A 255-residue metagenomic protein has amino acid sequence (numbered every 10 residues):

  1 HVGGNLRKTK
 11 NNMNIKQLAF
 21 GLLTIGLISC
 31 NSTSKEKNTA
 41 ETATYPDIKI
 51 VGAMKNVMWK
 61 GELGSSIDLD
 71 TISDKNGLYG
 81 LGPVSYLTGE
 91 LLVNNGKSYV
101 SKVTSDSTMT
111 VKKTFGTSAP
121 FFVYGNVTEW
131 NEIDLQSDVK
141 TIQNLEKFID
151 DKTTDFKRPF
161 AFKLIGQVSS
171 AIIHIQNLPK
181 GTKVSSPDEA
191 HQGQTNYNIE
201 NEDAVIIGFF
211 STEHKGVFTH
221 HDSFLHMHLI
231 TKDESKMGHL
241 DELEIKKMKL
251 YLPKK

Functional and structural regions predicted by a protein language model:
K10-A19: Bacterial N-terminal signal peptides that target proteins for export
I28-S29: C-terminal motif of bacterial Sec signal peptides marking the signal peptidase cleavage site
G61-S118: N-terminal low-complexity or amphipathic/hydrophobic leaders
V100-F160: Contiguous hydrophobic, core-forming segments of folded domains
S137-Q192: Mid-length scaffold segments of soluble, non-membrane domains
P179-T231: Short, hydrophobic/π-rich interface segment
S223, H228-K255: C-terminal structured interaction module
